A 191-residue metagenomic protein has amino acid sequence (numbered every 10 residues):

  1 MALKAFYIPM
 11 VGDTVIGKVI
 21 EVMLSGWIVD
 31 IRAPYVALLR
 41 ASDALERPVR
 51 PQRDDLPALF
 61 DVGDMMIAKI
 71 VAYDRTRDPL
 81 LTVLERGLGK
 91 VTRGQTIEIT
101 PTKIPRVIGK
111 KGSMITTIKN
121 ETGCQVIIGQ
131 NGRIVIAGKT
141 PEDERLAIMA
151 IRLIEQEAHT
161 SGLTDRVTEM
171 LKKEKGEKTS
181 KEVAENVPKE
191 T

Functional and structural regions predicted by a protein language model:
M1-T191: Single-stranded RNA-binding regions, centering on S1/OB-family and related RNA-binding modules
